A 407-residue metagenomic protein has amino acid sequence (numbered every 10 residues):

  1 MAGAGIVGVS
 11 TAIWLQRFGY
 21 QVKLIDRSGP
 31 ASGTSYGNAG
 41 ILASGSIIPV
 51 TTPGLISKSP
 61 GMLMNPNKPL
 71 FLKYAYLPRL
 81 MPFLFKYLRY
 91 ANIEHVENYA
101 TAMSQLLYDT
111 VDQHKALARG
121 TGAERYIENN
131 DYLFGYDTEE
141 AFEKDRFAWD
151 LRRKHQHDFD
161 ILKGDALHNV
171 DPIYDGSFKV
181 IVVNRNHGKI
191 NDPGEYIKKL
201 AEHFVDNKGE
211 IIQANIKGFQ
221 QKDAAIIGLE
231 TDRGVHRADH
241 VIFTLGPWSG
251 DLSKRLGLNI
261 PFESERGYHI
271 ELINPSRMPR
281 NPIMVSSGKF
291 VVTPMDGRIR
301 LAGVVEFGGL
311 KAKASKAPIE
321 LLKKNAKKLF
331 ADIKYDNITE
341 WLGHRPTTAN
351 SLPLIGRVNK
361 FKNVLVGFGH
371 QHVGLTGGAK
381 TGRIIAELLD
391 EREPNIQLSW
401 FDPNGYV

Functional and structural regions predicted by a protein language model:
M1-L24: N-terminal Rossmann-like FAD-binding beta1-loop-alpha1 element of flavoenzymes
R17-G37: Glycine-rich FAD pyrophosphate-binding loop
F18, G40-I41, S46-Y90, G218-I226 (+1 more regions): Active-site substrate-recognition segment that forms the wall of the catalytic cavity or substrate channel
M81-E202: Rossmann-like flavin
F159, S287, K328-V407: C-terminal catalytic lobe of FAD-dependent flavoproteins
L162-D171, K189, E210-I227: A conserved short coil-to-beta-strand element within the FAD-binding core of flavoproteins
